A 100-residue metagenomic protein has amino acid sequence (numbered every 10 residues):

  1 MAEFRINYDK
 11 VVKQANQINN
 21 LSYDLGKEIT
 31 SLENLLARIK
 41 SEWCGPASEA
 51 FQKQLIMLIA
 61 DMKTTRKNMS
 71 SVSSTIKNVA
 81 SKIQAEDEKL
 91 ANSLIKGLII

Functional and structural regions predicted by a protein language model:
M1-I100: N-terminal secretion-targeting helices of virulence/extracellular proteins, encompassing both classical Sec signal
